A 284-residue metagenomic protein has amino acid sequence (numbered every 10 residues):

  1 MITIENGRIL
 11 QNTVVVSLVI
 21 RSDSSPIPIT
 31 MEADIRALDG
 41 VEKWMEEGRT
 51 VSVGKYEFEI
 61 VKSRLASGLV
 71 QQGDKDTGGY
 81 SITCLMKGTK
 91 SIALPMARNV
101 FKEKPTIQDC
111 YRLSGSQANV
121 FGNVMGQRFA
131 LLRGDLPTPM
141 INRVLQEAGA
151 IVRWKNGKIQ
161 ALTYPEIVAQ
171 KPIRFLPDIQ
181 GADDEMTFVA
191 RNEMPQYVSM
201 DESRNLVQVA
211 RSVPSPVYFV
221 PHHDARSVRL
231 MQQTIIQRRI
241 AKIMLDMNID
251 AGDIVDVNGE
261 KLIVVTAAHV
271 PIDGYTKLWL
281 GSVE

Functional and structural regions predicted by a protein language model:
M1-I9, R49-V51, Q160: Short polybasic amphipathic segments
E5, S52-Y56, V257-E260: Short strand-coil-strand connectors
L10-E46, E185-E284: An acidic/polar, Gly/Ser/Thr-rich interaction patch typically located in mid-to-C-terminal regions of proteins
D34-L38, L85-K90, L162-A169, G281-E284: Secondary-structure transition/turn motif
L38-A118: Surface-exposed cap/loop segments at beta↔alpha junctions
S63-L65, L85-S91, Y164-E166, D246 (+2 more regions): Solvent-exposed coil/turn segments that connect beta secondary-structure elements in extracytoplasmic/periplasmic
S63-Q71, A130, G134, P165-V168 (+1 more regions): Short, compositionally biased
G73-I82, M86-K87, V120-P195: Short beta-strand-centered interaction patches in the first periplasmic/extracellular domains of large envelope
